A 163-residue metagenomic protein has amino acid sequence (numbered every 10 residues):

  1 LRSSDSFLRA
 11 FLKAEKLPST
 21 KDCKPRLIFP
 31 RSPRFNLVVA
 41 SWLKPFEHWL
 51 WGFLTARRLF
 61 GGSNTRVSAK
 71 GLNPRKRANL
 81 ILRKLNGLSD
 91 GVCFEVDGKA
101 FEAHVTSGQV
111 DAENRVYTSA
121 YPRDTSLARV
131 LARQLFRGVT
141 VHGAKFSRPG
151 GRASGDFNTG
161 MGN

Functional and structural regions predicted by a protein language model:
L1-N163: Core nucleotidyl-transferase/polymerase catalytic module
